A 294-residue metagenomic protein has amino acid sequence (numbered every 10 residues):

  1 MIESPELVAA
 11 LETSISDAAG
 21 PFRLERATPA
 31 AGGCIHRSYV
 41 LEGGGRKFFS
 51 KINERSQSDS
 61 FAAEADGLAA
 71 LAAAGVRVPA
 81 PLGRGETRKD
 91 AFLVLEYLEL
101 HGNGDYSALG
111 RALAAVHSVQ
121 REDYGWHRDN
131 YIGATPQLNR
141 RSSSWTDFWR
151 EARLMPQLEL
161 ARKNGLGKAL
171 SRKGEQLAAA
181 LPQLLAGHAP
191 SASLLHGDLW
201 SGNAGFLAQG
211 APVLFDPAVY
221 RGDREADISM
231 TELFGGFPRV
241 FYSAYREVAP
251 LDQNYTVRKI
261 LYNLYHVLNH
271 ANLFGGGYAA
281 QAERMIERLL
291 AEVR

Functional and structural regions predicted by a protein language model:
M1-F22, D90, N272, G276-R294: Regulatory N- and C-terminal appendages and interdomain linkers associated with kinase/kinase-like NTP transferase
S4-A18, R121-L194, R288: An alpha-helical support segment within catalytic cores of ATP-dependent transferases
P21, G44-F48, A211: Short acidic/polar mixed-charge low-complexity motifs
P21-A30, L251: Short secondary-structure junctions
T28-D147, E151: ATP-binding pocket architecture of kinase catalytic cores
A73, T87-Y106, S118, E151-K163 (+1 more regions): A glycine-centered beta->alpha junction motif in the catalytic cores of kinase/phosphotransferase enzymes
G75, G85, H117-Y124, A161 (+4 more regions): A general structural signal marking secondary-structure boundaries and capping sites
L138-R150, E159, H188-L194, S201-I260 (+3 more regions): Active-site Asp-x-Gly
